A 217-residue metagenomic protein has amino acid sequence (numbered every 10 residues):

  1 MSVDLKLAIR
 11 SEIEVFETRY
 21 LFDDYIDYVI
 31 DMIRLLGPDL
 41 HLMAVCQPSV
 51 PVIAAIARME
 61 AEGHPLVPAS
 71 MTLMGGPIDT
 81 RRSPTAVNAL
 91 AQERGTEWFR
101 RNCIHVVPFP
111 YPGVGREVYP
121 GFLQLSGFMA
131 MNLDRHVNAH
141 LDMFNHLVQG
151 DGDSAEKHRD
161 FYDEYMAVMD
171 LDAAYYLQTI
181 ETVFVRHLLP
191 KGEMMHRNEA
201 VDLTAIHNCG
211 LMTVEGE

Functional and structural regions predicted by a protein language model:
M1-S11: Conserved alpha/beta-hydrolase
E12-V15, D23-H41, V52-A57: Conserved acidic catalytic loop of the alpha/beta-hydrolase fold
G37-P38, P51, A55-A174: Alpha/beta-hydrolase-fold enzymes
M43-S49, G216: Conserved alpha/beta-hydrolase "nucleophile elbow" surrounding the catalytic nucleophile
F184-L203: Active-site nucleophile elbow and catalytic-triad environment of alpha/beta-hydrolase enzymes
I206-H207, M212-E215: Short beta-strand/loop motif that positions the catalytic acidic residue of the alpha/beta-hydrolase fold
